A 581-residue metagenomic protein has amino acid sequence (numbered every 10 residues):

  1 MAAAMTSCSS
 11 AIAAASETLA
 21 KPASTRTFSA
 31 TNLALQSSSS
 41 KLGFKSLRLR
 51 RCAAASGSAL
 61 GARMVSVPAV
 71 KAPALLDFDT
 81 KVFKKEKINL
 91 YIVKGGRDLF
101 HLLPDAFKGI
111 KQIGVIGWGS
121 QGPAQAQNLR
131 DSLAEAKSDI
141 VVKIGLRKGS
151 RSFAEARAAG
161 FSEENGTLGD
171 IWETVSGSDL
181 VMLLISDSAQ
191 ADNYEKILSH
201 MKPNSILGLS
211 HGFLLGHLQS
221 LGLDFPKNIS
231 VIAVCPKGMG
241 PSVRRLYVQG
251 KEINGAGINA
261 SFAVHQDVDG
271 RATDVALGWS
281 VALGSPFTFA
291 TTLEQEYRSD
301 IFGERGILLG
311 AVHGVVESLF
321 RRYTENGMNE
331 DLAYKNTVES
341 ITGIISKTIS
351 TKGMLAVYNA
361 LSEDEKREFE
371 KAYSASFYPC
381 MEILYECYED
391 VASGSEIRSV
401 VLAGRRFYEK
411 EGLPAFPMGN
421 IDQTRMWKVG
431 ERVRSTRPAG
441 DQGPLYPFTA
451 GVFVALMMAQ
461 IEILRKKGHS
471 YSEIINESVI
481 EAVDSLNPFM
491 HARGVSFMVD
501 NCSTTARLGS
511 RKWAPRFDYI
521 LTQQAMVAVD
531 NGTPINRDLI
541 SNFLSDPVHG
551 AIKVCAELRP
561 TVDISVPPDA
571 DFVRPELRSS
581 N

Functional and structural regions predicted by a protein language model:
M1-G61: N-terminal chloroplast transit peptides
A2-A4, Q112-G114, V141-K143, D179-L183 (+7 more regions): Structural motif
G61-R97, A256, E317, T324-N581: NAD(P)-dependent Rossmann-like dehydrogenase/reductase catalytic/cofactor-binding core
S66-A69, D139, R147-R151, R157-G216 (+4 more regions): Rossmann-like NAD(P)-binding element
S66-E164: NAD(P)+-binding Rossmann beta1-loop-alpha1 motif at the extreme N-terminus of oxidoreductases
F153, T174, Q190, A272 (+2 more regions): Small-residue helix-packing motif on alpha-helices
G208-R305, D364, R406-Q442: Rossmann-fold dinucleotide-binding core
